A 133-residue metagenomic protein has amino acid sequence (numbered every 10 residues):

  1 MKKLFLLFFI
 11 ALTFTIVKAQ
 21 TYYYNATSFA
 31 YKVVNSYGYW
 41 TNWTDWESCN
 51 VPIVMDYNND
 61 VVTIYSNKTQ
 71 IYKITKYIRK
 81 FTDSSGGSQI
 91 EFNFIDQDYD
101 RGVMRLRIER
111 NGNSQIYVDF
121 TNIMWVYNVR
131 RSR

Functional and structural regions predicted by a protein language model:
M1-Y23: Bacterial Sec-dependent N-terminal signal peptides
Q20-T44: Tryptophan-anchored aromatic micro-motifs
T44-I74, Q115-D119: N-terminal glycine/threonine-rich, aromatic-flanked beta-hairpin/loop signature
N50-M55, K76-R79, V103-I108, V129: Hydrophobic/aromatic beta-strand elements that line small-molecule binding cavities or substrate pockets in beta-rich
D56-D60, G86-Q89, R110-N113: A short, compositionally biased
V61-V103: Contiguous, well-ordered beta-strand patches that form the walls/edges of small beta-barrel/beta-sandwich domains
K68-F81, D119-R133: Edge beta-strand at a domain terminus
V103-N128: Short, exposed beta-strand-loop hairpins at the edges of beta-sheets in extracellular/periplasmic proteins
